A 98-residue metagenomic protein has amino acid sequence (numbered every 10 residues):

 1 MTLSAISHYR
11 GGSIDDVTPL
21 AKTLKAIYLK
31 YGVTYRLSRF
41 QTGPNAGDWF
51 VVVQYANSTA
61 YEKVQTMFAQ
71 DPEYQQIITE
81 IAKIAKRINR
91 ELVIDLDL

Functional and structural regions predicted by a protein language model:
M1-Y74, E80-L98: Short S/T/G/P-rich N-terminal loop/turn motif that feeds into the first structured element of a domain
